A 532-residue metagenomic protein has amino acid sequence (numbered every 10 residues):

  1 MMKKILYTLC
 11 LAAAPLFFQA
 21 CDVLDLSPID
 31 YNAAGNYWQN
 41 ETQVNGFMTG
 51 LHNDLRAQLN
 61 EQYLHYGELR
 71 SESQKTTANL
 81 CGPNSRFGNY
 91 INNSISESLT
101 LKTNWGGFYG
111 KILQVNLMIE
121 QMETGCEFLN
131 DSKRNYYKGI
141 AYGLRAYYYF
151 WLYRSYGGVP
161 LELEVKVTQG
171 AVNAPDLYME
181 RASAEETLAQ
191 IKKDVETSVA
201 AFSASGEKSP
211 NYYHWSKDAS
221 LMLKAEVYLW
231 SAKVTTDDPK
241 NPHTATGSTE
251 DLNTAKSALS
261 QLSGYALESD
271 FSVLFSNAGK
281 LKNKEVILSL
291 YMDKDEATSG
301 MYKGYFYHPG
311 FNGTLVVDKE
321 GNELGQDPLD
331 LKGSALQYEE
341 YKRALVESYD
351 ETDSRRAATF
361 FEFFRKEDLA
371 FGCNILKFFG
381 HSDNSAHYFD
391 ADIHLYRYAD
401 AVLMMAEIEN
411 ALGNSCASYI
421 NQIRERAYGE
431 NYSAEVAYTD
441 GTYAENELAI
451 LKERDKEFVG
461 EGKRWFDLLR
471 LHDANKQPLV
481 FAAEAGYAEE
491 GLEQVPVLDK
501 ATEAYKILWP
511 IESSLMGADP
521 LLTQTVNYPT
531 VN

Functional and structural regions predicted by a protein language model:
M1-D30: Bacterial Sec-dependent N-terminal signal peptides
A20-V23, H52, F108-K111, Q190 (+5 more regions): Long, intrinsically disordered, low-complexity segments
C21-E68, L252, F275, I511-N532: Membrane-proximal, proline-rich intrinsically disordered regions
G35, Q62-L80, E162-V167, S203-M222 (+3 more regions): Short, surface-exposed recognition loops and adjoining beta-strand edges that mediate ligand/DNA contacts, enriched
E41, N45-Q58, C81-Y156, Y178-T187 (+4 more regions): Conserved, well-structured interaction surfaces
K332-R397, V531: Flexible, polar/acidic helix-loop-strand segments at domain edges
